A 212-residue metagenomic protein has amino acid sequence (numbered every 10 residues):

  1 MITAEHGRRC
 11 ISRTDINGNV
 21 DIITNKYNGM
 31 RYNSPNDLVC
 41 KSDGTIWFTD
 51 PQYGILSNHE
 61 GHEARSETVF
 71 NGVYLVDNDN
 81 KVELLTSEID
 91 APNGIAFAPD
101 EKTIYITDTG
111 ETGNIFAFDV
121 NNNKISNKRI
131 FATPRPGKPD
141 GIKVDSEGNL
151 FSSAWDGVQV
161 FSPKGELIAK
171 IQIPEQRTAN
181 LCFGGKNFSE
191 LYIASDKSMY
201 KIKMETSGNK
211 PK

Functional and structural regions predicted by a protein language model:
M1-E5, N28-I46, E67-G72, L84-T103 (+4 more regions): Beta-rich, blade/repeat-based domains predominating in secreted/periplasmic proteins but also intracellular
R8-E63, F70: Asp-box/WD-like beta-propeller blade repeats and closely related beta-sheet repeat scaffolds
C10-S12, G72-Y74, N114-F116, G157-Q159 (+1 more regions): A short loop-to-beta-strand structural motif that recurs across blades of beta-propeller domains
D15-I16, Y74-N80, E147, Q159-N180 (+2 more regions): Flexible "stalk/tail and boundary" regions
G18-I22, V76-E83, N122-R129, E166-A169 (+1 more regions): Beta-strand initiation motifs
A96-K128: Glycine- and Gly-Pro-enriched alpha-helical subdomains that act as flexible, kink-prone "lid/hinge" or packing modules
I193-K212: Flexible, glycine-rich linker and terminal segments associated with outer-membrane beta-barrel/transport systems
